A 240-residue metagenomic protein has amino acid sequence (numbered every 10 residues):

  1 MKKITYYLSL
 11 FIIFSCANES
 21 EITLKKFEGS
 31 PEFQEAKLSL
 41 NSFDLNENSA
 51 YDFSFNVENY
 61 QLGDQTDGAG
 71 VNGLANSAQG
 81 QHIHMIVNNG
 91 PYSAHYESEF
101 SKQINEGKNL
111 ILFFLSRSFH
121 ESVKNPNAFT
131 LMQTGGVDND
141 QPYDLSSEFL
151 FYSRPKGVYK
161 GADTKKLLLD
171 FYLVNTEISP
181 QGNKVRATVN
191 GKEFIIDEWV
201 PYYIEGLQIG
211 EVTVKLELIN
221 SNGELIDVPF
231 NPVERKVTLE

Functional and structural regions predicted by a protein language model:
I12-S15: C-terminal motif of bacterial Sec signal peptides marking the signal peptidase cleavage site
E19-N48, G136-G161: Short, compositionally biased P/S/T/A/G/V-rich stretches that sit at domain boundaries
S39-L40, V57-L74, K156, F171-E177: Short amphipathic, basic-aromatic surface patches that mediate peripheral association with negatively charged
N46-F53, Q65-V71, G161-D170: Short coil/turn motif common to extracellular beta-sandwich-like domains
Y51, F55, N105-R117, F171 (+1 more regions): Short, well-structured beta-strand segments within conserved domains
I83-M85, N183-A187: Short beta-strand elements bearing conserved aromatic residues within extracellular beta-rich modules
N89-E97, G191-W199: Short beta-strand segments within Ig-like beta-sandwich modules, predominantly Fibronectin type-III
Y92, S116-N125, F194, I219-V228: Short acidic/polar inter-strand loop motif in beta-rich domains
